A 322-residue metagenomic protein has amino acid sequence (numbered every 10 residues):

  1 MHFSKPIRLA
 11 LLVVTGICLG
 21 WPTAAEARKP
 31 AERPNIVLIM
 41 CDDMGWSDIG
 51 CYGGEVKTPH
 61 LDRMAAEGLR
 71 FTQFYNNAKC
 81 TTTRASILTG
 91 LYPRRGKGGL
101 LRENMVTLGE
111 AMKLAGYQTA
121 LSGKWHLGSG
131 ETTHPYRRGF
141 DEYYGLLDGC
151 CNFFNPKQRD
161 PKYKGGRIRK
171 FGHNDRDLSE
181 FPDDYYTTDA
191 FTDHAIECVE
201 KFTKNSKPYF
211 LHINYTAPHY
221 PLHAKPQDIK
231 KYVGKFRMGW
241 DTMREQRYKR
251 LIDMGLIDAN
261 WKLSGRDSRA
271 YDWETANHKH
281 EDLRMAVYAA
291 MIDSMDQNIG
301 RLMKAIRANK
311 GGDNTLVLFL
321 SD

Functional and structural regions predicted by a protein language model:
H2-F3, T15-L19, A24-S321: Formylglycine-dependent sulfatase
S4-L12: Sec-dependent signal peptide recognition, specifically the positively charged N-region followed immediately by
